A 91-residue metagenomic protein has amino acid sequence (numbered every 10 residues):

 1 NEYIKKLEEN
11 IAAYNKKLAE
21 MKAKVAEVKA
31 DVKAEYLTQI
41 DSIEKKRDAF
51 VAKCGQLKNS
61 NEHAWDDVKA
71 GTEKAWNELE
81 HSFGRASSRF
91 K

Functional and structural regions predicted by a protein language model:
Y3-F90: Amphipathic alpha-helical membrane/lipid-surface binding segments
